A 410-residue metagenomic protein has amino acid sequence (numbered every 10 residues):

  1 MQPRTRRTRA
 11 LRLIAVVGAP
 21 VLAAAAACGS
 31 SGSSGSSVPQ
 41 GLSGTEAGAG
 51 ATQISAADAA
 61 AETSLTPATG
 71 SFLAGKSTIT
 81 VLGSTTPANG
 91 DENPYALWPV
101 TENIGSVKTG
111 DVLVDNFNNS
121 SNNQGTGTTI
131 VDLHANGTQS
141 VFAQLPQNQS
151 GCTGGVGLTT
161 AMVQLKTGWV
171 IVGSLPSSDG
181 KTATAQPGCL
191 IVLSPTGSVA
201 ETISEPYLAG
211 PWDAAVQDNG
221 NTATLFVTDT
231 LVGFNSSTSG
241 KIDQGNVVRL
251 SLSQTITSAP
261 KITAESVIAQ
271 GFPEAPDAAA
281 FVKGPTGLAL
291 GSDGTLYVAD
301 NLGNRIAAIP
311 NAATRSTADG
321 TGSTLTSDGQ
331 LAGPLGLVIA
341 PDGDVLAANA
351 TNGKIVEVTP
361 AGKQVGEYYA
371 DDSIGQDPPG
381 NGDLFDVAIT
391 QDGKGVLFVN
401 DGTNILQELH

Functional and structural regions predicted by a protein language model:
A23-A27: C-terminal motif of bacterial Sec signal peptides marking the signal peptidase cleavage site
G29-G32: Bacterial signal peptide processing site
G41-V81, V131, T257-K261: Blade/loop signatures of beta-propeller domains
T66-N93, A135-G157, C189-W212, S253 (+3 more regions): Surface-exposed loop and turn segments in beta-propeller and other repeat-based domains that flank or scaffold
T86-G110, G125, Q147-V170, P176 (+7 more regions): Beta-rich, blade/repeat-based domains predominating in secreted/periplasmic proteins but also intracellular
F117-N119, S174-S177, A185, N219 (+9 more regions): Short loop/turn segments immediately following the C-termini of beta-strands
G127-V131, G188-I191, D243-V248, R305-A308 (+2 more regions): A short loop-to-beta-strand structural motif that recurs across blades of beta-propeller domains
T295-R305, T324-D372: Loop/turn-rich, solvent-exposed surfaces of beta-rich toroidal or solenoidal domains
